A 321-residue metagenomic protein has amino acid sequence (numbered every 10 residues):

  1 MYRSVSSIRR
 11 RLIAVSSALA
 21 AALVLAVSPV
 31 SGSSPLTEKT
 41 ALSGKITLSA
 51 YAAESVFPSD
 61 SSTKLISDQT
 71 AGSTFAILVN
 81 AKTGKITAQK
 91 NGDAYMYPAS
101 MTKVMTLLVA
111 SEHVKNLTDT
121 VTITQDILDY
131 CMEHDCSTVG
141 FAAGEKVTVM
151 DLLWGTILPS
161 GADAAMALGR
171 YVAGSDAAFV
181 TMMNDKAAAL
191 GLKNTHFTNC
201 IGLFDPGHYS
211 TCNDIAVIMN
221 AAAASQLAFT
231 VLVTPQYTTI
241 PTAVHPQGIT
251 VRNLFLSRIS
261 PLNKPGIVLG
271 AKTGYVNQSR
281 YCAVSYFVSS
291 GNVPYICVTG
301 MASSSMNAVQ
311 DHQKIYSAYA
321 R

Functional and structural regions predicted by a protein language model:
M1-G44, S49: Gram-positive cell-envelope targeting signals
R3, R9-R11, K90, R170 (+4 more regions): Arginine residue identity/basic-tract feature
A20-L25, V149, F255-S257: A broadly tuned "polar low-complexity/structure-edge" signature
L25-A26, V114, C282: Ubiquitous "structural anchor" signal
G32-N213, A222-A223: Active-site-adjacent loops and short helices of periplasmic peptidoglycan-processing enzymes
I46, Y51-F75, S175-R321: Penicillin-recognizing serine hydrolase domain
